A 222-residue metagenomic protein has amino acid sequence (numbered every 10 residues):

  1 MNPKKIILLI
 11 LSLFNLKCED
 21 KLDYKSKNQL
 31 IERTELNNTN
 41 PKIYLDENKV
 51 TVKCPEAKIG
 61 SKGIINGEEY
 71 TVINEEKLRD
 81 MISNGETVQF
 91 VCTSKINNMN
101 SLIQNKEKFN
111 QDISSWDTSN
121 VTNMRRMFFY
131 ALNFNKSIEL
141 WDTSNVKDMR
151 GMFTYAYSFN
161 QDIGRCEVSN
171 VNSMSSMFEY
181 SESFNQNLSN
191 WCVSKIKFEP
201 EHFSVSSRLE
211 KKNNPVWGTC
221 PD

Functional and structural regions predicted by a protein language model:
N2-K21: Classical Sec-dependent N-terminal signal peptides that target proteins to the secretory pathway
E19-D222: Negatively charged
